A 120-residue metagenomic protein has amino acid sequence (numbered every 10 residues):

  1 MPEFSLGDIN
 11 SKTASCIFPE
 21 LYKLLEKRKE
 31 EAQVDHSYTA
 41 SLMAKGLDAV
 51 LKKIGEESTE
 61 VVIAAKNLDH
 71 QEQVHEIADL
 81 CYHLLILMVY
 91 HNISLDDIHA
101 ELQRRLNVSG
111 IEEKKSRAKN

Functional and structural regions predicted by a protein language model:
M1-I77, C81-N120: Flexible "arm" and connector segments at domain edges
